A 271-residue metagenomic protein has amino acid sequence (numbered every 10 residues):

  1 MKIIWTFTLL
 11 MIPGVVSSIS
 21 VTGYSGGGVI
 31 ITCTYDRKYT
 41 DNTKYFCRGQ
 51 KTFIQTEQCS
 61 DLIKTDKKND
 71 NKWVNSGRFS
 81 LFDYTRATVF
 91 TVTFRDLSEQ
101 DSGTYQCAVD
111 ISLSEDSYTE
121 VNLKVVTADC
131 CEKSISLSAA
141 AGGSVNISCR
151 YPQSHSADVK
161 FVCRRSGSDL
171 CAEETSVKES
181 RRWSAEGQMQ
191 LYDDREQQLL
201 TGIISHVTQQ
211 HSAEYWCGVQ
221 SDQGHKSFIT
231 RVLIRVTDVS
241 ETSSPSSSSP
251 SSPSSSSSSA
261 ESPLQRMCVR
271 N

Functional and structural regions predicted by a protein language model:
M1-S20, S102, L123, T127-E132 (+1 more regions): N-terminal Sec-dependent signal peptide, specifically the hydrophobic helical h-region
I3, G23-I30, Y39-D41, T85-V89 (+5 more regions): Solvent-exposed loop/turn motifs of extracellular immunoglobulin-like beta-sandwich domains
T34, C47, R95-S98, A108 (+4 more regions): Amphipathic alpha-helical interaction motifs in eukaryotic regulatory proteins
R37-S76, S154-E186: N-terminal V-set
F46, S76-F79, F90-F94, I147 (+2 more regions): Short, structured motif recognition centered on aromatic/hydrophobic residues
S80-Y84, M189-D194: Extended, solvent-exposed segments with strong compositional bias
S98-Q100, T104-T127, G167, T208-Q210 (+1 more regions): Extracellular/luminal immunoglobulin-like beta-sandwich modules
T237-N271: Extracellular mucin-like PTS segments
